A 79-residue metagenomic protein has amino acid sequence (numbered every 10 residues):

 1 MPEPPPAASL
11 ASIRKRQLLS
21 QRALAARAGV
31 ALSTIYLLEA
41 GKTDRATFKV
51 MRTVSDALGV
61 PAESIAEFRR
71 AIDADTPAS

Functional and structural regions predicted by a protein language model:
M1, E63-S79: Short, charged recognition helix plus adjacent turn of helix-turn-helix-like nucleic-acid-binding domains
M1-R16, E63: A short, Lys/Arg-rich alpha-helix, primarily the initiator
A11, Y36-L37, A66: Key DNA-contacting residues within the recognition helix of helix-turn-helix
K15, A26, D56: Alpha-helical residues within the helix-turn-helix
L18, G41-D56: Short, basic-rich loop-to-helix N-cap that marks the start of a DNA-contacting helix
L18-L37: Short alpha-helical DNA-recognition segment
G29, K49-S64: DNA major-groove recognition helix of helix-turn-helix/homeodomain DNA-binding modules
